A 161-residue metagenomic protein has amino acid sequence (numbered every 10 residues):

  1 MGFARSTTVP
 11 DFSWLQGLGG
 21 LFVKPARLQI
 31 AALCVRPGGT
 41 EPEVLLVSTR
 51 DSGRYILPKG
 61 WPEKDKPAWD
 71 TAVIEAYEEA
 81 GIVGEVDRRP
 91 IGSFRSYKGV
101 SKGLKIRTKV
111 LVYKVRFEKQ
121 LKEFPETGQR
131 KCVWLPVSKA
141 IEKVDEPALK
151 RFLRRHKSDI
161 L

Functional and structural regions predicted by a protein language model:
M1-L33, P37-G39: Acidic, metal-coordinating catalytic segment for phosphate/diphosphate chemistry, firing primarily on the Nudix
L28, E43, I106-Y113, K131: Short beta-strand micro-motifs in enzyme catalytic cores
P37-E43, K102-K105: Short, solvent-exposed loop/turn segments that connect beta-strands within catalytic domains and beta-strand-rich
T40-V83: Conserved Nudix-box catalytic region and its N-terminal flanking loop in Nudix hydrolases and closely related
I56, R107, W134: Short aromatic/basic micro-patch
G81-L121: Active-site segment of metal-dependent pyrophosphate-handling enzymes, primarily the Nudix hydrolase catalytic core
V112-R154: NUDIX/MutT-family hydrolases
